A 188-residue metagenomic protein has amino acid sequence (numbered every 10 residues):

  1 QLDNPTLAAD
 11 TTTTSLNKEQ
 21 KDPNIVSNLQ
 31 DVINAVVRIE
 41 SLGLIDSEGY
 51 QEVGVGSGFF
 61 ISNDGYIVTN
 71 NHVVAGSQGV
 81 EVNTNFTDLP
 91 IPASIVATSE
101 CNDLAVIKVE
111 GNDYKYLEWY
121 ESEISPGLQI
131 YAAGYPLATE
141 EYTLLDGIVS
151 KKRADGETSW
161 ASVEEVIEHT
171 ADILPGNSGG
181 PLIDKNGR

Functional and structural regions predicted by a protein language model:
L2-F60, Y66, N70, G79 (+1 more regions): N-terminal activation segment of mature serine protease catalytic domains
K18, D22, V32, Q51-G54 (+7 more regions): Solvent-exposed, acidic/flexible segments
N24-S27, D31, W119, P126 (+2 more regions): Extracytoplasmic/secreted proteins, especially bacterial periplasmic and envelope-associated proteins
N24-S27, G56, E118-W119, E168 (+1 more regions): A structural connector/turn signal
V32-Q51, P90, K108-Y116, Y142-R188: Active-site region of chymotrypsin-like
V36, L44-I45, S62-Y142: Conserved active-site neighborhood of the chymotrypsin/trypsin-like protease fold
G54-G58, G65, A97, G127 (+3 more regions): Glycine-centered flexibility sites
I61-N63, D184-K185: A cytosolic small-molecule/anion-sensing beta-strand core signal
